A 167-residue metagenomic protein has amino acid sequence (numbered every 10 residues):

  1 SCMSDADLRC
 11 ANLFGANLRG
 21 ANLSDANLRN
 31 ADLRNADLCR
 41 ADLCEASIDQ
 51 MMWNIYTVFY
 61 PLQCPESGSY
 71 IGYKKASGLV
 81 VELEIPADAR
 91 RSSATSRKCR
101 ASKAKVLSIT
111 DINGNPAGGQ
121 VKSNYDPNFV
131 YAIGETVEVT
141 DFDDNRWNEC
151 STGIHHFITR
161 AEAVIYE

Functional and structural regions predicted by a protein language model:
S1-G20, S24-D25, R29-N30, R34-E167: Intrinsic low-complexity/IDR segments
